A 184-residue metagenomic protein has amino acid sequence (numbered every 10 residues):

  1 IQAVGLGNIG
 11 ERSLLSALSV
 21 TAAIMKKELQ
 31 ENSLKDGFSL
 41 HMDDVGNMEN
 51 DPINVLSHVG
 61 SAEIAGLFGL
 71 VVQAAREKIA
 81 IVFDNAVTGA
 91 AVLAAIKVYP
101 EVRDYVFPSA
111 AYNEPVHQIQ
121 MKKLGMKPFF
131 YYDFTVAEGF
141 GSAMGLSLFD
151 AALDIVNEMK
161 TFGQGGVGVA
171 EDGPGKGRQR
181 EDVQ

Functional and structural regions predicted by a protein language model:
I1-Q184: N-terminal loops that bind phosphate or other acidic moieties and the adjacent beta-alpha structural core
